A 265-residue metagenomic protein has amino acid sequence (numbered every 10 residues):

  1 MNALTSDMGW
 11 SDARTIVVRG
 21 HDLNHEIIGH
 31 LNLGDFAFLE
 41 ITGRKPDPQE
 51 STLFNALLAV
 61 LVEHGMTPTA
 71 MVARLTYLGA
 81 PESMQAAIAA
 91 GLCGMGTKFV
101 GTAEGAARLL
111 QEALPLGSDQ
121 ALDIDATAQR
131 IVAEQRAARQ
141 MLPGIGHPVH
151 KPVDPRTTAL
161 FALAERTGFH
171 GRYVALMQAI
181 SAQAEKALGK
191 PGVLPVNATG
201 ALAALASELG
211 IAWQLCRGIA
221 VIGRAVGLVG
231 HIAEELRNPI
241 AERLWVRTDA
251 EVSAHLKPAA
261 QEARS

Functional and structural regions predicted by a protein language model:
M1-S265: Non-transmembrane, aqueous-exposed alpha-helical and coiled segments at domain scale
